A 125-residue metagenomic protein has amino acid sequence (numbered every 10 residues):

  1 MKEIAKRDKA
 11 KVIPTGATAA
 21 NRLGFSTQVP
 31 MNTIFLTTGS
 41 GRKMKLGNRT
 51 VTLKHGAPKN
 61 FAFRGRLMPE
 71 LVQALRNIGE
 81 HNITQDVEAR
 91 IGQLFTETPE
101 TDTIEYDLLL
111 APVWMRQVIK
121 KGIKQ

Functional and structural regions predicted by a protein language model:
M1-E3: HTH-adjacent hinge/linker in prokaryotic transcriptional regulators
A5-L46: Short gly/ser-rich loop at a beta-strand->alpha-helix junction or flexible surface loop bordering the NTP-binding
I34-F35, T52, E70: Generic structural signal for residues positioned in beta-strands
K45-H55: A short, charged helix-loop
H55-Q125: Hydrophobic alpha-helical interaction segments
